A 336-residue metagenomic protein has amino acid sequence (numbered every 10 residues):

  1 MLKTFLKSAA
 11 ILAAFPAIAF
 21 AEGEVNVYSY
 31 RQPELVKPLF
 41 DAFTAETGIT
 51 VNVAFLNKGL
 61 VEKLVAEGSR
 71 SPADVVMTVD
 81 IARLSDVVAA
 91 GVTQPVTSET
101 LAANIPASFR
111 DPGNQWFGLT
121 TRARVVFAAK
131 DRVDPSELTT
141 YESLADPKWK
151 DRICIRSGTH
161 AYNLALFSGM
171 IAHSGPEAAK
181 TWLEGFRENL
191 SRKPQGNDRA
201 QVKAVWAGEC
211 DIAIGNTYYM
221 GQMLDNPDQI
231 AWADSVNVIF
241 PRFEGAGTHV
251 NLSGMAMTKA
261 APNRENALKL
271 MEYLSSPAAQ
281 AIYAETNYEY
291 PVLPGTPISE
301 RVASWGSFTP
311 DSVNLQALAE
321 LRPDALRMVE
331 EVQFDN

Functional and structural regions predicted by a protein language model:
A21-S85: Early extracytoplasmic/lumenal segment of secretory-pathway proteins
Y28-R31, P112, A128-K130, K150-S174 (+2 more regions): Short beta-strand->loop
S71-V76, Q94-V126, E142, R152-I155: A structural signal for short loop-to-beta-strand junctions that line the ligand-binding cleft of periplasmic/secreted
T93-A102, W116-F117, E142, Q229-H249 (+1 more regions): Short beta-strand->loop
V125-R132, V250-N263, I282: A bilobed periplasmic-binding-protein/Venus flytrap-type ligand-binding module shared by bacterial periplasmic
D151-T159, Y273-P297: Periplasmic-binding protein-like
Y162, G169, S174-P241: Ligand-binding pocket segment of bilobal, Venus flytrap-like solute-binding proteins
E300-N336: Extracellular/periplasmic bilobal clamshell ligand-binding domains
